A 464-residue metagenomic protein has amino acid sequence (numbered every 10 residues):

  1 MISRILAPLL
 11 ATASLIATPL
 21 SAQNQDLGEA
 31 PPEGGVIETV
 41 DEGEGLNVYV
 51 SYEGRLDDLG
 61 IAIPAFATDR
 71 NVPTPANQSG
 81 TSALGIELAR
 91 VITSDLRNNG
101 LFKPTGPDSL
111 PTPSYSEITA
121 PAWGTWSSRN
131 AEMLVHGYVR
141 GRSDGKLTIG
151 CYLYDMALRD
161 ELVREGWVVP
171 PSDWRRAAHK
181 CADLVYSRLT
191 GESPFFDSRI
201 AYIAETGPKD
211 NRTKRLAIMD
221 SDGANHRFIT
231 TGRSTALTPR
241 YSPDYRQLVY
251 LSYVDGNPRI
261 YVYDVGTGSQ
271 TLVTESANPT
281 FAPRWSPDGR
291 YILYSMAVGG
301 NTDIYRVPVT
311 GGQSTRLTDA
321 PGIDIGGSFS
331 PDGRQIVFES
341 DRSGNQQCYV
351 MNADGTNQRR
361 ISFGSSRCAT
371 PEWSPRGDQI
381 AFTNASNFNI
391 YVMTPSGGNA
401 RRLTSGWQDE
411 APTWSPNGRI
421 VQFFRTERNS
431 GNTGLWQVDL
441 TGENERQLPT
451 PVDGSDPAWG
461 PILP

Functional and structural regions predicted by a protein language model:
A30-P32, E42, Y52-A122, V135 (+1 more regions): Short beta-strand->alpha-helix linker/helix-N-cap micro-motif that forms a surface specificity/interaction loop
E117-L184: Amphipathic beta-strand/beta-sheet edge segments enriched in Tyr/Trp
G145-T148, K209-A217, N257-Y261, N301-Y305 (+3 more regions): Structural motif
P194-F196, P243-D244, P287-D288, P331-D332 (+3 more regions): Residue-level detector of Asp-centered blade-edge/turn motifs that repeat once per structural unit in beta-propeller
I200, L248, G289-I292, G333-V337 (+2 more regions): Hydrophobic beta-strand positions that form the internal "hydrophobic ladder" of WD40/Gbeta-like beta-propeller blades
D220-T235, Y263-F281, V307-I323, M351-R367 (+3 more regions): Multi-bladed beta-propeller domains
